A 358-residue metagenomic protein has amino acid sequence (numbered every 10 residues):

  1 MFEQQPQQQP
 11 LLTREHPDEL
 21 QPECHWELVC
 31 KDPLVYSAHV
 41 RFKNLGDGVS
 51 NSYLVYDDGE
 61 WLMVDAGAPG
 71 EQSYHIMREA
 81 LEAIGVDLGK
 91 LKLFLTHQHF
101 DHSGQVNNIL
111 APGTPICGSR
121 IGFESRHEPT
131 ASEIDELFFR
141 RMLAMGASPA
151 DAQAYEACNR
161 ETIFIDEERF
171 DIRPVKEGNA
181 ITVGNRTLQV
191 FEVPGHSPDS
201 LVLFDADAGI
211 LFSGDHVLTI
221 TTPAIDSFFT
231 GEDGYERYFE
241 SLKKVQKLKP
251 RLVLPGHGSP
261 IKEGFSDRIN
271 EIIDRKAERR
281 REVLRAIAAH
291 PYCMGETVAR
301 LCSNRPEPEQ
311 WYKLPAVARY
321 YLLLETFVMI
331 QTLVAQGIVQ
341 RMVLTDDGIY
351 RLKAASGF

Functional and structural regions predicted by a protein language model:
F2-P17, R285-F358: C-terminal regulatory/interaction regions
Q8, D32-V40, C158-F164, G184-R186: Short Pro/Gly-enriched beta-strand edge/turn motifs at strand-loop
H25-L88, V202-T219: Conserved beta-strand hairpin/beta-sheet module of binuclear metal-dependent hydrolase folds, prominently
L45-G48, R173-V175, P194-S197: A short catalytic or substrate-binding loop motif that flags glycine-/basic-rich loops and adjacent residues that bind
W61, A68-G70, E161-I165, T187-R280: Metallo-beta-lactamase
Q72-S73, E79-T182, D267: Active-site HxH/HxHxD metal-binding segment of metal-dependent hydrolases
T96-H102, H196, H257, M329: Histidine-centered divalent metal-coordination motifs
G104, F170, L188, D233 (+1 more regions): Residue-level signal for the nucleotide or nucleotide-sugar donor/cofactor binding architecture
